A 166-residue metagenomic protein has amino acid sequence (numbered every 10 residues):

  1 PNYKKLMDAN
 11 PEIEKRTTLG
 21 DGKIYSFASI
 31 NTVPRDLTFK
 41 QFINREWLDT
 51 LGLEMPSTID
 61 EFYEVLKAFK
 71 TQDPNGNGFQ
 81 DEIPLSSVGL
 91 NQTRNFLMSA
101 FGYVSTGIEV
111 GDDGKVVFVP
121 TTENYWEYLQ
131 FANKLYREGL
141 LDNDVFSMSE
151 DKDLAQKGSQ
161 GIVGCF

Functional and structural regions predicted by a protein language model:
P1-F166: Extracytoplasmic/secretory soluble proteins
